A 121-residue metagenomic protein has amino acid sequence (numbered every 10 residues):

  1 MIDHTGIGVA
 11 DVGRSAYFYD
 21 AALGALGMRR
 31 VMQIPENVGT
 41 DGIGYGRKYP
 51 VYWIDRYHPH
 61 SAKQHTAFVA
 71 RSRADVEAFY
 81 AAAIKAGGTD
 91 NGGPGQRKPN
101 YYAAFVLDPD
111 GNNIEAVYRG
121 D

Functional and structural regions predicted by a protein language model:
M1, P59-A62, K98: Short glycine-enriched loop/turn motifs at secondary-structure junctions
M1-A16, T66, G120-D121: N-terminal beta-strand motif that seeds the catalytic metal site of vicinal oxygen chelate
I7-P50: Core segments of cupin and vicinal oxygen chelate
A10, K48, R71-R73, P109 (+1 more regions): Short loop segments at secondary-structure junctions
S15, Y19, V76, A83: Hydrophobic pocket/interface hotspot
L26, Q33, G44, Y80-D121: Vicinal oxygen chelate
D41-Y80: Long, continuous compositionally biased terminal/linker segments
